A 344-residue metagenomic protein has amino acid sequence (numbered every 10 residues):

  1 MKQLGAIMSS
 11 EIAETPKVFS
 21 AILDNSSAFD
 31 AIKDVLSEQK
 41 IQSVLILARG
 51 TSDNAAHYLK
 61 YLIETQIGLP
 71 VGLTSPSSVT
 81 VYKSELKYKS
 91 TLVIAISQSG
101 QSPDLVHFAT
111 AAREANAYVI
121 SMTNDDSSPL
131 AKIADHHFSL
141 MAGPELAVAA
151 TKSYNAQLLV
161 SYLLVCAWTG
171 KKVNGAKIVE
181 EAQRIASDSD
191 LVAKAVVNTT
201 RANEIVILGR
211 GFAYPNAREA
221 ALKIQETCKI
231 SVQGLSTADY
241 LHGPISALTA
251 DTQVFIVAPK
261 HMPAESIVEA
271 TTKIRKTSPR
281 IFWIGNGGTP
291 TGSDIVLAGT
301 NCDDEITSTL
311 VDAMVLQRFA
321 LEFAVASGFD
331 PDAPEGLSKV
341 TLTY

Functional and structural regions predicted by a protein language model:
K2-Q42, H136-L140, P144-Q253, P263 (+1 more regions): Active-site phosphate/pyrophosphate-binding segments
M8-E11, A270, D312: Amphipathic alpha-helix face/heptad-repeat signature
A28-F29, E38-R184, R210, I245 (+3 more regions): Glycine-rich phosphate-binding loops that contact phosphosugars or nucleotide phosphates
C302-Y344: Peripheral docking tails and interdomain loops at the edges of cofactor- or intermediate-handling domains
